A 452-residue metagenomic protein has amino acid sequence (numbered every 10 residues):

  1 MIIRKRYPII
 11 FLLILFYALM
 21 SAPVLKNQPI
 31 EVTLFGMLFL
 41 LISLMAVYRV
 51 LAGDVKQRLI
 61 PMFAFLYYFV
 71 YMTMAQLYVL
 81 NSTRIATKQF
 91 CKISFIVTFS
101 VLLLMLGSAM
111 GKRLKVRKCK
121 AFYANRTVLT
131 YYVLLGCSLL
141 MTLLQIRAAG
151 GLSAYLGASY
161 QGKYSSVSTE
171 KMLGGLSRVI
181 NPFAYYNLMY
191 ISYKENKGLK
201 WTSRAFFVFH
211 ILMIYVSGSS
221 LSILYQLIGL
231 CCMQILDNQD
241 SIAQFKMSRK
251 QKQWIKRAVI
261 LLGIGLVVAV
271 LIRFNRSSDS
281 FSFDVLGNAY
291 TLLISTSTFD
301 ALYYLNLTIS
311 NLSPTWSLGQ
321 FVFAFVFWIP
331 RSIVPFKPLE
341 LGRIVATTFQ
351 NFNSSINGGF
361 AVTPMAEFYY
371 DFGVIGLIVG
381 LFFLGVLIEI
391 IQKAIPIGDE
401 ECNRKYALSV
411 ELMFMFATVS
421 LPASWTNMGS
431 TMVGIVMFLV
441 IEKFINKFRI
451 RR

Functional and structural regions predicted by a protein language model:
M1-C119, F206-I211, Q226, L230-L266 (+2 more regions): N-terminal "leader" segments that precede or initiate the main folded domain
I14-M20, L41-M45, P182-L188, R204-M213 (+2 more regions): Hydrophobic, membrane-inserted alpha-helices
K26-E31, S108-M247, G265-F274, T347: Membrane-embedded catalytic interface detector for glycan/lipid assembly enzymes
M37-L41, F99, L135-M141, Q145 (+2 more regions): Hydrophobic alpha-helical transmembrane segments
D54-R58, Y190-T202, K393-A407: Membrane-interface helix-loop-helix junctions at transmembrane boundaries of multi-pass membrane enzymes, predominantly
A148, L152-L156, E170-L173, D279 (+1 more regions): Long extracytoplasmic/lumenal interhelical loops at the membrane interface of multi-pass membrane proteins
Y186-N187, G218, R257, N357-R452: Hydrophobic alpha-helical segments
K246-E340: Aromatic-rich transmembrane-lumenal/periplasmic boundary elements in polytopic membrane proteins
